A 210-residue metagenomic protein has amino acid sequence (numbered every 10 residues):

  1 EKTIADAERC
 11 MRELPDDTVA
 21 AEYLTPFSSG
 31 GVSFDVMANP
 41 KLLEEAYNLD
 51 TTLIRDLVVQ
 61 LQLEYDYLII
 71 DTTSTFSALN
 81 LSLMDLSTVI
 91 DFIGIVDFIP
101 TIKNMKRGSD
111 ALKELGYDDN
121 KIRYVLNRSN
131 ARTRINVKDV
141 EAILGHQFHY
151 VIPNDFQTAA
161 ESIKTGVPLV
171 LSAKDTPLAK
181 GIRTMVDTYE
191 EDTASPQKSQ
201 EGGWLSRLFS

Functional and structural regions predicted by a protein language model:
E1-V36, Y150: Phosphate-binding loop that captures ATP/GTP phosphates
S33-N80: Phosphate-binding/switch loop-helix module in NTP-utilizing enzymes
Q60-L63, S77-F98: Inter-motif core of Ras-like GTPase G domains
I95-D97, I122-R134, V151-T158: G-domain G4 guanine-recognition motif of GTPases
I102-K121: Conserved C-terminal guanine-recognition region of P-loop GTPase G domains, centered on the G4
R128, E141-L169, I182: Beta-strand-loop-alpha "switch" segments that mediate conformational coupling across diverse proteins
K164-S210: NTP-binding/hydrolysis catalytic cores, primarily Walker-type P-loop NTPases
